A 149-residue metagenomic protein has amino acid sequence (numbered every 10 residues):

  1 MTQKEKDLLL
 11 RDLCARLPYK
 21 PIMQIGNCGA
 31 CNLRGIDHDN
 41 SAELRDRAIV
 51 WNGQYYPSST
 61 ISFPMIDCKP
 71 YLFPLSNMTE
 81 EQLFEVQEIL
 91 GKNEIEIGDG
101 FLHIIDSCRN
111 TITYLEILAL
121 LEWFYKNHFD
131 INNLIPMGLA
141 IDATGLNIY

Functional and structural regions predicted by a protein language model:
M1-Y149: Structural boundary micro-motifs
